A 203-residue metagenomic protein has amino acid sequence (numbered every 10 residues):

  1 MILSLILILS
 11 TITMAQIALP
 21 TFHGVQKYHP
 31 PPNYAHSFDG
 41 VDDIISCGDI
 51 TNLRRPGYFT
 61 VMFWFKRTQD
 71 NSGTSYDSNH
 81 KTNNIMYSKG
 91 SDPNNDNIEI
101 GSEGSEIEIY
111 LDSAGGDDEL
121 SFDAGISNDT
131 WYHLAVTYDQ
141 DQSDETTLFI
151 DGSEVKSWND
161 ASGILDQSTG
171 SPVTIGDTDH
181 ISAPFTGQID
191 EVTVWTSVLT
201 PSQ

Functional and structural regions predicted by a protein language model:
M1-I17: Sec-dependent, cleavable N-terminal signal peptides
A15-Y34, T147-F149, S153-K156, Q188-Q203: Extended recognition patches within non-cytosolic domains
Q16-G57, T68, E106, G115 (+1 more regions): Low-complexity, glycine/proline/serine-rich flexible segments
V41-E108, D141-T146, D166, H180-A183 (+1 more regions): Extracellular glycan-recognition modules
E108-H133: Short, aromatic/His-centered strand-loop micro-motif at the edge of beta-sheets
D123, I150-P172: Short, solvent-exposed beta-strand-to-loop segments that form ligand-recognition rims of beta-rich domains
T130-T146: Localized edge beta-strand/strand-to-loop motifs within extracellular or lumenal beta-rich domains
S168-D190: Extracellular glycan-interaction patches encoded by glycine-rich segments
